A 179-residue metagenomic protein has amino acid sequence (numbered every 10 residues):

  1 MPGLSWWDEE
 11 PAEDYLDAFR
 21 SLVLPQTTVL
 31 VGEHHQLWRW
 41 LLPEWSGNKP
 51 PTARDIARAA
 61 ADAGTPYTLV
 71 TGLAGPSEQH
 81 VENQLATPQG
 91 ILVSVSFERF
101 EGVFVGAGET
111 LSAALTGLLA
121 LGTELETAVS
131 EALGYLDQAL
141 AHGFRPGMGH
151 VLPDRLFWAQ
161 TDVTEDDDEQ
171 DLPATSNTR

Functional and structural regions predicted by a protein language model:
M1-G3: N-terminal glycine-rich phosphate/adenylate-binding segment common to multiple enzyme folds
W7-I91: Conserved phosphate/ATP/ADP-binding segment of small-molecule kinases
Q36, G72-P76, E98-E101, L133-L136: Glycine-rich beta-alpha junction loops
R39, G102-L125: Short, small-residue alpha-helix embedded
I91-V93, L118-A132: Phosphate-handling active-site elements
L92-V105: Short pre-catalytic strand/loop immediately N-terminal to key active-site residues, enriched for Gly-Thr
E126-R179: Charged C-terminal helix
